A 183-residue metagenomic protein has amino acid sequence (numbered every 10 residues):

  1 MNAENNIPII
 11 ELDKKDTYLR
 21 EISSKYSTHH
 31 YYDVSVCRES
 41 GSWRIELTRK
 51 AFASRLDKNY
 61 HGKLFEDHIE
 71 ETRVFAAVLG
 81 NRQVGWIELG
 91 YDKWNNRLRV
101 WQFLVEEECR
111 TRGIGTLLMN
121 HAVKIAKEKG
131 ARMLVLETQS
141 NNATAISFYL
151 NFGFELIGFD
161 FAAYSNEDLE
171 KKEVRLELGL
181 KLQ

Functional and structural regions predicted by a protein language model:
M1, K124-V135: Short, charged, low-hydrophobicity "junction" segments
N2-N6, R132, Q139-A143, F152-E155 (+1 more regions): C-terminal "cap" of GNAT-fold acetyltransferases
I7-E21, A131-I146: Generic detector of contiguous secondary-structure segments
D13-K14, Y18-W101, E106-E108, M119-H121 (+3 more regions): Acetyl-CoA-dependent GNAT
R44-R49, E107, G115, A126 (+5 more regions): Alpha-helix boundary/capping detector
R82, E106-N120, K124, E128-K129 (+2 more regions): Conserved glycine-rich acetyl-CoA-binding loop
